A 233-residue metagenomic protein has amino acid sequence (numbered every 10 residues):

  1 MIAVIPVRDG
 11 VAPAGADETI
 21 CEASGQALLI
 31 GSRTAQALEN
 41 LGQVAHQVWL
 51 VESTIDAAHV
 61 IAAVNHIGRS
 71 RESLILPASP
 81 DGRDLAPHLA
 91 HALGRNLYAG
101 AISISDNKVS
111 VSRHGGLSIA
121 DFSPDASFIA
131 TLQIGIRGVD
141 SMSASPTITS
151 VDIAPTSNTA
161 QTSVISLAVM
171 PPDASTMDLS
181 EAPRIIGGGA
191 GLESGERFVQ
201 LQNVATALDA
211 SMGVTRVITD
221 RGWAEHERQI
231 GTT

Functional and structural regions predicted by a protein language model:
M1-T233: N-terminal glycine-rich FAD/FM-binding segment characteristic of electron-transfer flavoproteins
